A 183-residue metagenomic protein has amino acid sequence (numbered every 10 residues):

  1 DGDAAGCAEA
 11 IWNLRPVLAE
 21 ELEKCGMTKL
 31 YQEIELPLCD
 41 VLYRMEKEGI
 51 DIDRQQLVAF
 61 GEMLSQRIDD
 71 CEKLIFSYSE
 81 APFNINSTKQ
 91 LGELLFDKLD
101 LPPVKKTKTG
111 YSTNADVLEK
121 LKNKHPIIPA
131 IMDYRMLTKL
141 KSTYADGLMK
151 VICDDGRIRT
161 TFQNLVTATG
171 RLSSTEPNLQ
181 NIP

Functional and structural regions predicted by a protein language model:
D1-P183: Conserved "right-hand" nucleotidyltransferase catalytic core of DNA-directed polymerases
